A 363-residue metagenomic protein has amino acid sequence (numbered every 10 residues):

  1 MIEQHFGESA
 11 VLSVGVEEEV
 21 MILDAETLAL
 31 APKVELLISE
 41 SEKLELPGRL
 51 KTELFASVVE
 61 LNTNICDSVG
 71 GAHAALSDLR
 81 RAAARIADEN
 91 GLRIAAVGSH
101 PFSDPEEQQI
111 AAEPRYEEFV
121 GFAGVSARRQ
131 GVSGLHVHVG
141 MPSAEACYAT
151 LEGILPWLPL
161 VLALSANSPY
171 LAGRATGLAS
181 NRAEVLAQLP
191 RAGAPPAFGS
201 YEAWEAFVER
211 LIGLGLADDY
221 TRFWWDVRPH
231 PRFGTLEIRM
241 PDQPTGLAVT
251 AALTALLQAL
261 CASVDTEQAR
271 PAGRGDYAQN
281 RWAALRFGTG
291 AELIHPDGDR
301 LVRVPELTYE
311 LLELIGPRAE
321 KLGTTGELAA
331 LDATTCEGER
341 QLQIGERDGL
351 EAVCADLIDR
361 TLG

Functional and structural regions predicted by a protein language model:
M1-I86, N90, F119, N181 (+1 more regions): C-terminal accessory/tail domains of diverse enzymes
D67-V132: Well-ordered mid-protein domain cores that form the structural environment of catalytic cofactors
V97, P101, P114-L135, V139-P142 (+2 more regions): Metal-dependent DNA replication initiation modules
